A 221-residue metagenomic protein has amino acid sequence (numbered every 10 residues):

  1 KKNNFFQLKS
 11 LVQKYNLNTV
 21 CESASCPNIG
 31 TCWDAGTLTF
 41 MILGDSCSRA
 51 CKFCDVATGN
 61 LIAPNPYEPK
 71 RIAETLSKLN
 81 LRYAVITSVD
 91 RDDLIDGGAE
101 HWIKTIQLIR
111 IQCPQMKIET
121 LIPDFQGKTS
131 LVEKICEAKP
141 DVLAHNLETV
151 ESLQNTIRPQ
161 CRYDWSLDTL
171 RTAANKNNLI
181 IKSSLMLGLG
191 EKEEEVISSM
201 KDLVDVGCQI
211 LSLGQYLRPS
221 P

Functional and structural regions predicted by a protein language model:
K1, P64, G97: Catalytic cores of large soluble enzymes that bind and process phosphate-bearing ligands
K1-R49: Flexible, acidic/Gly-rich N-terminal and inter-domain linker regions that tether and position cofactor-handling modules
S10-Y15, A57, Q115-K117: N-terminal start-of-chain detector that recognizes signal peptides and the immediate post-cleavage beginning
I29, A50, C54, L153-T156: Residues that scaffold the ATP/ADP-binding catalytic core of kinase and kinase-like folds
G30-M41, F53-R71: Iron-sulfur (Fe-S) cluster-binding segments and ferredoxin-like electron-carrier domains, especially [2Fe-2S]
S46-C54, N175-K182: N-terminal small/glycine-rich loop or linker at the start of catalytic domains across soluble metabolic enzymes
P69-K78, R82-A84, S88-S220: Conserved AdoMet/S-adenosylmethionine-binding subsite of the radical SAM
